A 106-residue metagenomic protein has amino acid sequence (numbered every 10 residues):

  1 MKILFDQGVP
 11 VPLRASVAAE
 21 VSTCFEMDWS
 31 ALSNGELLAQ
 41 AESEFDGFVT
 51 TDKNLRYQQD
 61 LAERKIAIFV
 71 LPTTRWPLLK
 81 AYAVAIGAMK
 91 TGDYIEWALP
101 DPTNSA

Functional and structural regions predicted by a protein language model:
M1-E44: N-terminal first-folded block
Q7, T51-K53, P72: Short secondary-structure boundary segments
R14, Y57-D60, P77-L79: Short active-site-adjacent structural elements
L32-A39, Q59, T74, D101-A106: Residues lining hydrophobic/aromatic ligand-binding pockets adjacent to catalytic sites
A41-D60: Acidic, metal-binding active-site segment of PIN/NYN-like and related structure-specific nucleases
L61-K65: Glycine-rich loop at the start of a catalytic domain that most often binds anionic cofactors/ligands
A67-S105: C-terminal structural segments of small proteins and small subunits
